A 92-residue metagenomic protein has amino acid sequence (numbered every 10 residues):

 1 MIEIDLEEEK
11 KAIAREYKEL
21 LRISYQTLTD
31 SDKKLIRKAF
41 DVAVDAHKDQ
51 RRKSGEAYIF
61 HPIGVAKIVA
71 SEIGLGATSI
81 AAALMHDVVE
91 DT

Functional and structural regions predicted by a protein language model:
M1-T92: Active-site helical microenvironments for divalent-metal-assisted chemistry
